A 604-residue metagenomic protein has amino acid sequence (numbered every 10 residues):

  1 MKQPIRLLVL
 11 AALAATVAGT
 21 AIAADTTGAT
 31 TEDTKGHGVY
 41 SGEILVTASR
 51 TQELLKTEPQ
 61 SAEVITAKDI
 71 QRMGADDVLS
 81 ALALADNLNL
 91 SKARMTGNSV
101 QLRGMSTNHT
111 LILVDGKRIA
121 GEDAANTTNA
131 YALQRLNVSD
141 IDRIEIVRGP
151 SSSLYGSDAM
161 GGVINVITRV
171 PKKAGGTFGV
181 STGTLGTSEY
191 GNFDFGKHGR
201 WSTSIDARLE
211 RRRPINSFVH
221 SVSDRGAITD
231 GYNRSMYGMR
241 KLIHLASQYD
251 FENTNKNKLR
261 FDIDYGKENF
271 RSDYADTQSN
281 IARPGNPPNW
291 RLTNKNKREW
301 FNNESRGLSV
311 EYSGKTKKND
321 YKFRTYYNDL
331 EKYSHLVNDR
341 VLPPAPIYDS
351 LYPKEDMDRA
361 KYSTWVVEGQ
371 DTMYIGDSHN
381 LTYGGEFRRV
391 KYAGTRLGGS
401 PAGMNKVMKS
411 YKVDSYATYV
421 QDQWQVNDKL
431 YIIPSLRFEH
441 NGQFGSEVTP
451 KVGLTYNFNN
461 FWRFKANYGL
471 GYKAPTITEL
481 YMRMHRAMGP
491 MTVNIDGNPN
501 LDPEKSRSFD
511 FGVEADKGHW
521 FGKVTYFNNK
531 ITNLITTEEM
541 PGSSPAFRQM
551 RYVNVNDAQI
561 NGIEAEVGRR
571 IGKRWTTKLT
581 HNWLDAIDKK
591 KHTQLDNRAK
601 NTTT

Functional and structural regions predicted by a protein language model:
M1-M73, A81, I243, F251 (+2 more regions): N-terminal Sec signal peptide and the immediately downstream disordered periplasmic leader that contains the TonB box
L79-R118: Extracytoplasmic beta-strand/coil segments of soluble accessory domains associated with Gram-negative outer-membrane
Q101, R118-R148: Short acidic/polar hinge/loop motifs at secondary-structure boundaries that mediate gating or recognition
Q134-T177: A beta-strand signature from Gram-negative outer-membrane beta-barrel systems, especially the internal plug domain
K173, F195-W300, N533: Periplasmic-side early beta-strands and strand-to-turn transitions of outer-membrane beta-barrels
K318-L336, N457, R463-K465, N500-N561: Membrane-embedded beta-barrel scaffold of Gram-negative outer-membrane proteins
S378-N380, E386, V407-T532, N582: Structural signature of Gram-negative outer-membrane beta-barrels, strongest in the C-terminal barrel of TonB-dependent
Q425-K429, Y526-K530, R551-T604: Gram-negative outer-membrane beta-barrel transporters
